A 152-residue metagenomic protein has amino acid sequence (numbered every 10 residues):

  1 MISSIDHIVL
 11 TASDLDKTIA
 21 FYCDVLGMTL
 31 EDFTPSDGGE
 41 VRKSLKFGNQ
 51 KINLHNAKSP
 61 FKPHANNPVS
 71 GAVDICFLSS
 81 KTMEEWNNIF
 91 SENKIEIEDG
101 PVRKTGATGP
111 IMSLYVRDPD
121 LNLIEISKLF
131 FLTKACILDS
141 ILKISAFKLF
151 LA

Functional and structural regions predicted by a protein language model:
M1, N87-I141, L149-A152: Vicinal oxygen chelate
M1-K17, V73-I75, F130-A135, A152: N-terminal beta-strand motif that seeds the catalytic metal site of vicinal oxygen chelate
S4-S13, K43-K46, H64-S91, M112-R117: Vicinal oxygen chelate
T11-K58: Core segments of cupin and vicinal oxygen chelate
G38, P68-S70, A107-G109: Short coil/turn motifs at beta-sheet boundaries
N56-F61, F131: A short, sequence-level motif marking secondary-structure junctions
S59-H64, G100, K104: A short, acidic/glycine-rich surface segment
